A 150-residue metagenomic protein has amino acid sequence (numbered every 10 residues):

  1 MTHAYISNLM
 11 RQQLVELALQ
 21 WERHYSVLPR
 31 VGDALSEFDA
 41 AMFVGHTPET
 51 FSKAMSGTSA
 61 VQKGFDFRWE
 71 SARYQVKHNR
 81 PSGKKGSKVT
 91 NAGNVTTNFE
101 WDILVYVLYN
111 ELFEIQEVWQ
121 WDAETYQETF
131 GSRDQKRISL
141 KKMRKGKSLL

Functional and structural regions predicted by a protein language model:
M1-L150: Nucleic-acid endonuclease domains
